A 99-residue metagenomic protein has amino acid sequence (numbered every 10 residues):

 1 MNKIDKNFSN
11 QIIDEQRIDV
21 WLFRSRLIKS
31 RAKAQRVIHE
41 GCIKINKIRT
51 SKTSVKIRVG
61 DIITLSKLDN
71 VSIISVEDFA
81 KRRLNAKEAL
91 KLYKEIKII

Functional and structural regions predicted by a protein language model:
M1-V20, R24, R36, K44-I99: Strongly charged
A32: Key DNA-contact positions within bacterial/archaeal DNA-binding proteins
G41: Glycine-centered, phosphate/nucleic-acid-interacting loop/turn motifs that mediate DNA/RNA or nucleotide
